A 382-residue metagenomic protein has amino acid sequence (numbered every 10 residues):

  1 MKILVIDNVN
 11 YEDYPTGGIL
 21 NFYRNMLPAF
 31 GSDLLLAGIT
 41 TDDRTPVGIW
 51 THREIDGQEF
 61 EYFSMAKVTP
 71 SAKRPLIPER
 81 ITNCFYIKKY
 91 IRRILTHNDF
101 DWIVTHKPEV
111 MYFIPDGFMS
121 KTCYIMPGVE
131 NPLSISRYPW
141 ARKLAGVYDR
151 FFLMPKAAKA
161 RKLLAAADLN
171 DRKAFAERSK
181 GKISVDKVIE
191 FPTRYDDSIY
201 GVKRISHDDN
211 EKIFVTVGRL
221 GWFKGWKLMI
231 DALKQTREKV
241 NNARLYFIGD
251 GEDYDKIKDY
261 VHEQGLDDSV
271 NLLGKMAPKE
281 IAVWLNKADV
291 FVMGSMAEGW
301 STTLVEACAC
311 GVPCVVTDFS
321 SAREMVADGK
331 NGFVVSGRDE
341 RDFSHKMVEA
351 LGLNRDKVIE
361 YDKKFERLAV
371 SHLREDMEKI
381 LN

Functional and structural regions predicted by a protein language model:
I3, W102-V104, P115-S136, L164: Active-site proximal beta-strand in glycosyltransferases
R92, L144-A165: Membrane-proximal helix-turn-helix segments that form the acceptor-binding/catalytic region of lipid-linked
L164, H207-K224, I230-L233: Conserved donor-binding/catalytic core segment of Leloir-type glycosyltransferases
K258-M276: Nucleotide-activated donor-binding/catalytic signature segment of Leloir-type glycosyltransferases, i.e., the conserved
K275-M276, V283-A288: Short alpha-helical donor nucleotide-sugar binding micro-motif in glycosyltransferases
M296: Aromatic "clamp/platform" in nucleotide-sugar-dependent glycosyltransferases that forms part of the donor/acceptor
P313-V316: Short hydrophobic beta-strand element within catalytic cores of glycosyltransferases and related nucleotide-activated
D328-G329, F333-E340, V348-N354: Conserved acidic donor-binding segment of nucleotide-sugar-dependent glycosyltransferases
